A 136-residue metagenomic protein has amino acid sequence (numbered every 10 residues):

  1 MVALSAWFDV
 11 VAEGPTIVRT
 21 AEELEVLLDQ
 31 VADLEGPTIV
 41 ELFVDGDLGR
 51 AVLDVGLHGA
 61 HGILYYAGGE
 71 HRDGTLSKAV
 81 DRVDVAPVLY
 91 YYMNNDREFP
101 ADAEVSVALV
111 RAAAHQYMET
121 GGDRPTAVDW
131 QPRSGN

Functional and structural regions predicted by a protein language model:
M1-A32, A67-N136: Acidic, proline/glycine-rich low-complexity IDRs
D33-D73: Amphipathic, interaction-prone secondary-structure segments
